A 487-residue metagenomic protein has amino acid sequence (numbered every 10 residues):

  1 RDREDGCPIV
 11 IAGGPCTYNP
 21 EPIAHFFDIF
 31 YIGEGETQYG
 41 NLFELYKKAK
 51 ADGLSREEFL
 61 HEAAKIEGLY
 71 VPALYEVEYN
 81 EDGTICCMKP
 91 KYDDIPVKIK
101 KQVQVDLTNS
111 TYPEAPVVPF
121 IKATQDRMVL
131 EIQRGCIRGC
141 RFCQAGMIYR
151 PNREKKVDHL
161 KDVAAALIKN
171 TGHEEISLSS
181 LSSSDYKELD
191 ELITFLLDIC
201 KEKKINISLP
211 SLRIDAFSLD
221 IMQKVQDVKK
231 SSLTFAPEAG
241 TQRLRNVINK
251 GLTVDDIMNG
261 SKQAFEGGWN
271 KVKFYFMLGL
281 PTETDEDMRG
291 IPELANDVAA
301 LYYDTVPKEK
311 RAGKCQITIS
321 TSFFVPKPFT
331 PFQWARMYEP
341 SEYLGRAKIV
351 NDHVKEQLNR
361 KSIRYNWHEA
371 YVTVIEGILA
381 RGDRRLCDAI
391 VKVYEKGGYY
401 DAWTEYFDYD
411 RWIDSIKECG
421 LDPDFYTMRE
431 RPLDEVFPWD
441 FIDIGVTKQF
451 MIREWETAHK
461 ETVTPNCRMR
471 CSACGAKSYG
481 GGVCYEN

Functional and structural regions predicted by a protein language model:
R1-K89, P331-D383, I390-E405: Glycine-rich beta-alpha loop elements in corrinoid/cobalamin-binding modules across cobalamin-dependent enzymes
P22, E76-N80, K187, F217-I221 (+6 more regions): Flexible glycine/acidic-rich beta-alpha junction loops that bind and position SAM and/or redox cofactors in anaerobic
H25-F30, Y46-K48, M147, E191-L197 (+5 more regions): Short secondary-structure boundary/capping segments
P72, Y79, G83-V129, G445-T457 (+1 more regions): N-terminal [4Fe-4S]-dependent radical SAM core
P116-Q144, I168, L209, S231 (+1 more regions): N-terminal pre-triad scaffold of radical SAM enzymes
K122-D158, R470-N487: Canonical Radical SAM [4Fe-4S] cluster-binding loop centered on the CxxxCxxC motif and its immediate flanking residues
A165-T318, S322, P326: Conserved SAM/AdoMet-binding glycine-rich loop
E356-N487: Radical SAM enzyme core and accessory elements
